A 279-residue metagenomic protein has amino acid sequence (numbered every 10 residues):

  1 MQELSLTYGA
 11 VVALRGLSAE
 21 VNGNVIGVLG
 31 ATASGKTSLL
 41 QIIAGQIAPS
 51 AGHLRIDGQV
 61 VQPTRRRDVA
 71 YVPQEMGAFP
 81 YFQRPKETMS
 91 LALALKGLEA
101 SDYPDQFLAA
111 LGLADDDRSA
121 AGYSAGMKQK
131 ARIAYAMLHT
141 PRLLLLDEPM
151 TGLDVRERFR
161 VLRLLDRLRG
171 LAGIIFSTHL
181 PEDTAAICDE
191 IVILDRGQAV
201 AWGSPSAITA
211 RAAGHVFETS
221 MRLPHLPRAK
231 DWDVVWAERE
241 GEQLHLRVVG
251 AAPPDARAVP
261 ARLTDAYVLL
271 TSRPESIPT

Functional and structural regions predicted by a protein language model:
A44: Helix-to-loop junction immediately C-terminal to a conserved catalytic motif
A51-R65: Conserved ABC transporter NBD signature motif
E75, Y81-L95: Q-loop/switch helix immediately C-terminal to the Walker
S90, S101-D116: Conserved ABC ATPase "signature" region
L144-E148, L153: Catalytic Walker B motif of ABC-type/P-loop ATPase nucleotide-binding domains
R160-R247: ABC transporter nucleotide-binding domain
